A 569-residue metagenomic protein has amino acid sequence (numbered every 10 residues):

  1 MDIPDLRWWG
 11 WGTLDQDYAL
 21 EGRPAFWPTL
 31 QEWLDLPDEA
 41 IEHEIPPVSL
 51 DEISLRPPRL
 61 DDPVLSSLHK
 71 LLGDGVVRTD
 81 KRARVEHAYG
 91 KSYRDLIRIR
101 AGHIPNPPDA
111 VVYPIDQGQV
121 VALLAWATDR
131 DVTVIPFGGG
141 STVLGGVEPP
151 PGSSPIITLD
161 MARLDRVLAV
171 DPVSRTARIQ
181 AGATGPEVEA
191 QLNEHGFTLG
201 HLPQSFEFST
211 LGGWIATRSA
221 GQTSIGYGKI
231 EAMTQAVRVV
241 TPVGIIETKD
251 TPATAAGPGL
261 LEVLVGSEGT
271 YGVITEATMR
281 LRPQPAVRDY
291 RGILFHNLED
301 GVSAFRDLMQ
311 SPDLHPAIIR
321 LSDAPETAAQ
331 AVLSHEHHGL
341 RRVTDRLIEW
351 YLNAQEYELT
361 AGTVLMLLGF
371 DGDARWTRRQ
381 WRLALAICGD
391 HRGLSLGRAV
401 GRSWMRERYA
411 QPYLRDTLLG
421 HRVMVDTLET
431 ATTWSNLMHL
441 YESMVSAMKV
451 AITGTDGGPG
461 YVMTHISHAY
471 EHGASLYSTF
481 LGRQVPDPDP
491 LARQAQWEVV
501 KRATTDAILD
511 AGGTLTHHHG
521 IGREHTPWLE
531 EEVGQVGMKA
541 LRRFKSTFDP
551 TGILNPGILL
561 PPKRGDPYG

Functional and structural regions predicted by a protein language model:
M1-A125, V143-R175, E326-L333, A354 (+4 more regions): N-terminal flexible segment immediately upstream of the FAD-binding catalytic core in FAD-dependent oxidoreductases
G22-F26, L30-H43, V77-I99, F305-A503 (+1 more regions): C-terminal substrate-recognition/cap domain of FAD-linked oxidoreductases
D74, R502, L509-I521, F544-L554: Alpha-helix capping/hinge segments and adjacent helical runs
A127, G269, D549: Conserved, mostly hydrophobic/aromatic
T142-V143, W214-I215, L260-E276, S467-G473 (+1 more regions): Conserved phosphate/anionic-ligand binding catalytic regions in large, soluble enzymes, centered on
D165-S322, S334-H335, D566-G569: FAD-binding subdomain of flavoenzyme oxidoreductases
I521-G569: Activity-critical C-terminal alpha-helical subdomain
